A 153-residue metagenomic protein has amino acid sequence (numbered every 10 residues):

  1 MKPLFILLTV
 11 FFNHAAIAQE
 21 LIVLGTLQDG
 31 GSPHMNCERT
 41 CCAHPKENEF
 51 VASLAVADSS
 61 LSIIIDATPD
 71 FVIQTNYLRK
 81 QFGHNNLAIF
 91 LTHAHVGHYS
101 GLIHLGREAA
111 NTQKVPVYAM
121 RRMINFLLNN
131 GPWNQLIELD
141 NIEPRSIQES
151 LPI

Functional and structural regions predicted by a protein language model:
P3-A15: Sec-dependent N-terminal signal peptides
A18-I153: Binuclear metal-dependent hydrolase catalytic cores
